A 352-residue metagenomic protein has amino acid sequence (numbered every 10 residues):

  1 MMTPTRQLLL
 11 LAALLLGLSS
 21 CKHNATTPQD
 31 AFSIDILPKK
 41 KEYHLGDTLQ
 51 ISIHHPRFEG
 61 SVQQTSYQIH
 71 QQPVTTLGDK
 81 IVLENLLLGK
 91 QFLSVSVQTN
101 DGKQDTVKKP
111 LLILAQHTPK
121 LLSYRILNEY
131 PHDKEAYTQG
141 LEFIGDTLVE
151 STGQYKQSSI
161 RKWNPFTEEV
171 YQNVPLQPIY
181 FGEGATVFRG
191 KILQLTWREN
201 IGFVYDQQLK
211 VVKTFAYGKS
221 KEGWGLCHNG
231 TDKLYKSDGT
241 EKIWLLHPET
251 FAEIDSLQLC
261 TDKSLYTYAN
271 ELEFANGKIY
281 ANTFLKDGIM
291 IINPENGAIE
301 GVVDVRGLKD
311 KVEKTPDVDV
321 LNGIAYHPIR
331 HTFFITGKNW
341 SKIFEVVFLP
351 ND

Functional and structural regions predicted by a protein language model:
G17-S20: C-terminal motif of bacterial Sec signal peptides marking the signal peptidase cleavage site
L83-K90: Surface-exposed, short loops/turns at beta-strand junctions within beta-sandwich domains
L114-E135, P165-Y171: A short helix->beta-strand "capping" segment at the edge of beta-propeller domains
R125-P131, E169-P175, K210-A216, D255-S264 (+2 more regions): A short beta-strand motif characteristic of beta-propeller blades
L127-S159, N173-T186, G337-N339: Beta-strand-rich domains and repeat architectures in extracellular enzymes and scaffolds, especially beta-propellers
K134-G145, P178-R189, K219-D232, K263-A275 (+1 more regions): Beta-rich, blade/repeat-based domains predominating in secreted/periplasmic proteins but also intracellular
E150-Q154, Q194-E199, L234-T240, A281-L285 (+1 more regions): Conserved beta-strand positions in repeat-built beta-propeller and related beta-rich domains
W163-E168, D206-K210, P248-F251, N293-G297 (+1 more regions): Short loop/turn segments that connect beta-strands within beta-propeller blades
